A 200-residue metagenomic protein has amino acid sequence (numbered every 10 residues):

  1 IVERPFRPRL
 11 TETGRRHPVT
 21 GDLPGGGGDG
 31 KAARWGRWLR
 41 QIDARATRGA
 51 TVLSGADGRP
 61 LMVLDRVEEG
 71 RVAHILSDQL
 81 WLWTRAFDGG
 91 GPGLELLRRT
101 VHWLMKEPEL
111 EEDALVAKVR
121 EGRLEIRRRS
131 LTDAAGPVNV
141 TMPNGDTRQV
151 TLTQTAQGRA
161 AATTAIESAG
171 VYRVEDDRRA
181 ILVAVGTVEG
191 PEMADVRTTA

Functional and structural regions predicted by a protein language model:
I1-A200: N-linked glycosylation sequons
